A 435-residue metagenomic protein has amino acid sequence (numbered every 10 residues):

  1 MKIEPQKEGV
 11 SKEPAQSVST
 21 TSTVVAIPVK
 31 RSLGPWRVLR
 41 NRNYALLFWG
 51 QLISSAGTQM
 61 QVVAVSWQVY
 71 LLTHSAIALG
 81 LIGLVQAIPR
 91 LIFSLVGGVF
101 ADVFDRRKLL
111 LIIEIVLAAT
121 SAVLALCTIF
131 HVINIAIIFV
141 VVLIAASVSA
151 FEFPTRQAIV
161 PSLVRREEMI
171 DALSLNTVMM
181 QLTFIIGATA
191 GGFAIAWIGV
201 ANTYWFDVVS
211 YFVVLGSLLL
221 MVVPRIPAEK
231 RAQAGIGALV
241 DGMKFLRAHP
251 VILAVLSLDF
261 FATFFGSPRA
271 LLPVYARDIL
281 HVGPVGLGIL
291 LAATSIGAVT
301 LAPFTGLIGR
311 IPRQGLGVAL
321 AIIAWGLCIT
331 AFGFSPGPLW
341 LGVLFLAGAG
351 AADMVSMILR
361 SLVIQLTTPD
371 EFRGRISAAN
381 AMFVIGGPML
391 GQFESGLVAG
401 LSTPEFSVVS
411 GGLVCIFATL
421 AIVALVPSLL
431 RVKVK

Functional and structural regions predicted by a protein language model:
K2-K435: Alpha-helical transmembrane-bundle signature of multi-pass membrane transport and export proteins
